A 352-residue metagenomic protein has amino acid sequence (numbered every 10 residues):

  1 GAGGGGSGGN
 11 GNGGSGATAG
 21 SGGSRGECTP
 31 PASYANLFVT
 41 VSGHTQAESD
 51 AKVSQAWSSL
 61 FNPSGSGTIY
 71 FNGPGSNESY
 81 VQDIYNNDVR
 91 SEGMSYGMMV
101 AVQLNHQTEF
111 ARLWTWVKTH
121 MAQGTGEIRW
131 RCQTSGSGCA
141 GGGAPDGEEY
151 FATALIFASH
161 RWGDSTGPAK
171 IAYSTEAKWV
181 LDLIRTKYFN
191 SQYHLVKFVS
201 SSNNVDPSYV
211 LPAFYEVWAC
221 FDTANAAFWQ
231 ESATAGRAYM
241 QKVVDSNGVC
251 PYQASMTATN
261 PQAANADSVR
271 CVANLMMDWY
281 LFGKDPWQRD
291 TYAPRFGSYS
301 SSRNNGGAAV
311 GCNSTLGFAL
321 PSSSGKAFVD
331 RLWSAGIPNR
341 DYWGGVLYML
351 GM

Functional and structural regions predicted by a protein language model:
G1-G26: Ser/Thr-rich, Pro/Gly/Ala-heavy low-complexity intrinsically disordered linkers and tails of secreted extracellular
C28-F71, I84-S91, G126-R129, A140-D146 (+2 more regions): Extended ligand-binding clefts on enzyme/binding-domain cores
S95-Q107, V117: Alpha-helical support elements that line or immediately flank enzyme active sites and cofactor-binding pockets
V102-N105, I156, G317-P321: Hydrophobic/aromatic side-chain positions at a characteristic register within alpha-helices of tetratricopeptide repeats
Q107-G143, A293: Helix-terminus loop motifs that line ligand-binding clefts
T108, R112-W116, A144-L155, W162-S165 (+1 more regions): Outer membrane beta-barrel
F296, R331-N339: Solenoid-like repeat scaffolds
G336-M352: Hydrophobic, glycine-enriched assembly/anchoring segments
